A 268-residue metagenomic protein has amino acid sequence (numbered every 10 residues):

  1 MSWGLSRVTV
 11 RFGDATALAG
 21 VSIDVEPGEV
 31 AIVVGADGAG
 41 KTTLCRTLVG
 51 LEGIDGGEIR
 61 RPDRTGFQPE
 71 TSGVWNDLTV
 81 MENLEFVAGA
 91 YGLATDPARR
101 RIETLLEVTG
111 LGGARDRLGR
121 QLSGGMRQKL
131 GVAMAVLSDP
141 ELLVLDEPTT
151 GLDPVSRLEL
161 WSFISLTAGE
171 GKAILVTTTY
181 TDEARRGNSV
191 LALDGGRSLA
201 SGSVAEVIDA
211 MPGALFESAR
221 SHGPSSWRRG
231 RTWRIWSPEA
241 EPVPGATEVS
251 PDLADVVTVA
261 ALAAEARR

Functional and structural regions predicted by a protein language model:
W3-L5, L18: Conserved structural motif at the start of ABC-family nucleotide-binding domains
V34-A36: The feature captures the beta-strand-to-loop junction immediately N-terminal to the Walker
V49: Helix-to-loop junction immediately C-terminal to a conserved catalytic motif
E85, G89, D96-A114: Conserved ABC ATPase "signature" region
L143-E147: Catalytic Walker B motif of ABC-type/P-loop ATPase nucleotide-binding domains
E159-L175, T179-S237: ABC transporter nucleotide-binding domain
